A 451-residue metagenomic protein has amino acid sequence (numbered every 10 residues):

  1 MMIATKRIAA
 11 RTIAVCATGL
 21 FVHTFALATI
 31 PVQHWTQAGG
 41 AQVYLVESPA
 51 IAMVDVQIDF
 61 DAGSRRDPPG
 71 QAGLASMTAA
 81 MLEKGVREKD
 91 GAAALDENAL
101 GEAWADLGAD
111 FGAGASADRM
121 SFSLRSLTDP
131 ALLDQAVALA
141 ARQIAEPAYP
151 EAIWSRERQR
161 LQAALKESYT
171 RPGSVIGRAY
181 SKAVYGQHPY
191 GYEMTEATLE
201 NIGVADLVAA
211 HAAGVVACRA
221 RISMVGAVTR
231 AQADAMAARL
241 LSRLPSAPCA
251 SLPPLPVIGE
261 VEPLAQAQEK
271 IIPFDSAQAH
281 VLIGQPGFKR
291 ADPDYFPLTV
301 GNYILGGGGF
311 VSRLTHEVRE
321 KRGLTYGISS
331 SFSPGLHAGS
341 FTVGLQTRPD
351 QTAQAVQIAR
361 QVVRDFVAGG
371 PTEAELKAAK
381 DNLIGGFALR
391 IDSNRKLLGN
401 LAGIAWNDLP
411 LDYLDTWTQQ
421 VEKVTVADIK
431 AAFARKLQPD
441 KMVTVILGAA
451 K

Functional and structural regions predicted by a protein language model:
M2-A17: Bacterial N-terminal signal peptides that target proteins for export
I3, A99-S251, K321-R322, G327-K451: Charge-rich, well-structured scaffold segments of protease-associated domains
F21-A26: N-terminal signal peptide c-region/cleavage motif recognized by signal peptidases
I30-V32, Q57-L124, P189-E193, G309-L324: M16/MPP (pitrilysin/insulinase) zinc-metallopeptidase core fold and M16-derived inactive scaffolds
P31-Q33, G39-A41, A52-I58, G73-A75 (+9 more regions): Envelope-exposed proteins and targeting segments
Q33-H34, Q42-E47, A209-A213, A267-P273 (+1 more regions): Short, surface-exposed beta-strand/loop micro-motifs that present aromatic residues
Y44-L45, A52-V54, R65-P68, A291-D292: Short, solvent-exposed loop/turn elements at domain surfaces
S48, Q57-D59, A250-V311: His/Glu-based metal-binding/catalytic segments typifying zinc-dependent metallopeptidases
